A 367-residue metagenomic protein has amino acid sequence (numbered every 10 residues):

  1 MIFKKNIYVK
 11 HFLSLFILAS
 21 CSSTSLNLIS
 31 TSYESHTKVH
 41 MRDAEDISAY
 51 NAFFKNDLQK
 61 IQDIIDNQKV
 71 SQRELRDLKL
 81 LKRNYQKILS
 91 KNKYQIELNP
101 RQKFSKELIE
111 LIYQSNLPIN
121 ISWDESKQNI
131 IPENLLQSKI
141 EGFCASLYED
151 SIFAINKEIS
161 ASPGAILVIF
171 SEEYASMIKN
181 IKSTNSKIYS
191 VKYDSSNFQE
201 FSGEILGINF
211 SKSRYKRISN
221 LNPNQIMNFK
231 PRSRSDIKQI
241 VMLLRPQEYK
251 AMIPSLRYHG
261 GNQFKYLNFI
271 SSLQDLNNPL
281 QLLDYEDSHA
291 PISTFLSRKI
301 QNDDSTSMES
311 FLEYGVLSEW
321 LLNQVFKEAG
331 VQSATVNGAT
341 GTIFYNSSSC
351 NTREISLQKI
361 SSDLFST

Functional and structural regions predicted by a protein language model:
I2-S14, C21-T367: Extracytosolic ligand-binding ectodomains
